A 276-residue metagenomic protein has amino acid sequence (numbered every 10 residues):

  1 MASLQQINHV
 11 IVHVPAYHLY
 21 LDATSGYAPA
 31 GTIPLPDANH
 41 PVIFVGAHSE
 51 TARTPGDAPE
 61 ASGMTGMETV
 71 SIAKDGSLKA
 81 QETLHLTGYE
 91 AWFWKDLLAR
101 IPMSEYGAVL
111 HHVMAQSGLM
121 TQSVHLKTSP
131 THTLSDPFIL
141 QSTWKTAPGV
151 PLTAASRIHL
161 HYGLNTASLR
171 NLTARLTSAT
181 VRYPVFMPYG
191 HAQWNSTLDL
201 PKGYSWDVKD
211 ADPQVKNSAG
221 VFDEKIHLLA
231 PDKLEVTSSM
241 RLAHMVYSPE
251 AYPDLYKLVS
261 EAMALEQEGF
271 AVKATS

Functional and structural regions predicted by a protein language model:
M1-S276: A sensor for short, sequence-defined functional sites
